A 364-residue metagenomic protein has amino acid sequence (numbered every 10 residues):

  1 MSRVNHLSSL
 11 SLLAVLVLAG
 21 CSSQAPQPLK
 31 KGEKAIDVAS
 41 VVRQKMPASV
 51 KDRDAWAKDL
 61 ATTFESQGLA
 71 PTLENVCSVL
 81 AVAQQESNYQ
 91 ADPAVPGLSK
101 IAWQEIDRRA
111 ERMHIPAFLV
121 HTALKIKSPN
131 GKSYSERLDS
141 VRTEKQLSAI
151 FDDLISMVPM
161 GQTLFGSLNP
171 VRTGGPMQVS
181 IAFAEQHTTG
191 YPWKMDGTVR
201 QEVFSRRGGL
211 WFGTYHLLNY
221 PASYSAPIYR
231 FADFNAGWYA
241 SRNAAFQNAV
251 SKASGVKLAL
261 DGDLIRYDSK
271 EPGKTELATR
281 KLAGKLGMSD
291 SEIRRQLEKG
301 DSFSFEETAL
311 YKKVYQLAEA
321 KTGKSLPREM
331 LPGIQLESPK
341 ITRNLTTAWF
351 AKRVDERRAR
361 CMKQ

Functional and structural regions predicted by a protein language model:
M1-S11: Bacterial N-terminal signal peptides that target proteins for export
S2-R3, L16-Q364: Cell-wall glycan-active module
